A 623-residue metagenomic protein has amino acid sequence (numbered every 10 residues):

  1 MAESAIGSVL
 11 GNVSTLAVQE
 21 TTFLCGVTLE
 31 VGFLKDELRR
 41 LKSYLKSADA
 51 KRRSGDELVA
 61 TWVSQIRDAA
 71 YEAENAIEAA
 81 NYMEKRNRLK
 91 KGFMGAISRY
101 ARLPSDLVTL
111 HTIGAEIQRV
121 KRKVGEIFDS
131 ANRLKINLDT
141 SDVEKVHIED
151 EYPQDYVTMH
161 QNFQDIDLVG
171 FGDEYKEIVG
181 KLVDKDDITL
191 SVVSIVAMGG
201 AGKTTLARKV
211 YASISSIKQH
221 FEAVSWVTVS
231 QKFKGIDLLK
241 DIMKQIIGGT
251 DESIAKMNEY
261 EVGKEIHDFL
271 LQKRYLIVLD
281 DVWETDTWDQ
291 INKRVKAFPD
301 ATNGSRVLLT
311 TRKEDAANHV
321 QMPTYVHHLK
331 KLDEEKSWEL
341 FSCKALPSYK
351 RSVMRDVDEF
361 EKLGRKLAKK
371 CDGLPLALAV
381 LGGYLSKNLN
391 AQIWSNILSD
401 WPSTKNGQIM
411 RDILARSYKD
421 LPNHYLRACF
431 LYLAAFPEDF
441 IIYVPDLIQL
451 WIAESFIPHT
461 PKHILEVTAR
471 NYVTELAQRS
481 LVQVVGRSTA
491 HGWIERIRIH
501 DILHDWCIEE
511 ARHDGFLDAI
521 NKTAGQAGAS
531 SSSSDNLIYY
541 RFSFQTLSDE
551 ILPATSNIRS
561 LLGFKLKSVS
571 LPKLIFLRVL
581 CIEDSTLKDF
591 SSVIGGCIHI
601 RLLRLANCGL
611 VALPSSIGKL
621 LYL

Functional and structural regions predicted by a protein language model:
M1-V183, E359-K362, A379, Q392 (+7 more regions): Accessory end-domains appended to solenoid repeat scaffolds used in host defense
R40-G55, I242-M257, D300-A428, F440-I441 (+1 more regions): Non-catalytic, charged helical/coil tracts that couple and regulate nucleotide-powered enzyme cores
A76, Y82-K91, R99, S105 (+10 more regions): Surface-exposed helical/coil interface segments that assemble multiprotein signaling complexes
M83-K85, K234-I236, A316-V320: Switch/connector loops and helix/strand junctions flanking conserved nucleotide-binding motifs in nucleotide-processing
K123-A201, T205-E222, T228-Q231, D241-I246 (+6 more regions): N-terminal flanking helix/linker immediately upstream of nucleotide/cofactor-binding cores
I277-L279: Hydrophobic residues in beta-strands of the RecA-like P-loop NTPase core, especially within AAA+ ATPase
E284-N292, N318-Q321: Conserved ATPase-coupling elements of RecA-like P-loop NTPase cores
L374, K588, L610-V611: Leucine-rich repeat
